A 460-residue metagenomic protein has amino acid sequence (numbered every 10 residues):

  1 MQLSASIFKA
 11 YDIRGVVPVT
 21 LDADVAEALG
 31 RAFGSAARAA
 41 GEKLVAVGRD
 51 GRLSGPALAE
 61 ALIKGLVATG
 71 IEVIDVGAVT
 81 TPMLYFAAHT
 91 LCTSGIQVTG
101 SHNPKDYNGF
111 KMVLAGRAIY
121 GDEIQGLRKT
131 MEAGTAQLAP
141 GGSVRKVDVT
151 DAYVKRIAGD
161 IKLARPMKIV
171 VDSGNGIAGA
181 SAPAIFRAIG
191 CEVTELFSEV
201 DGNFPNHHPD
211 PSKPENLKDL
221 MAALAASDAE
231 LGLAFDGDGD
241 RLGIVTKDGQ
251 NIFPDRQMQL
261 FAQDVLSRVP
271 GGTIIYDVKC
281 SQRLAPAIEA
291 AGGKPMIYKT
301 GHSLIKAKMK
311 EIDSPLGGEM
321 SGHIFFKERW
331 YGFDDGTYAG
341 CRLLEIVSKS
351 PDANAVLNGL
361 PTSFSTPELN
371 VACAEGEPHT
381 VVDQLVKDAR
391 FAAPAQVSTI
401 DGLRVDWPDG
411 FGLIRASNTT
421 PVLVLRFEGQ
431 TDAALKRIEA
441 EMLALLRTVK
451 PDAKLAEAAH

Functional and structural regions predicted by a protein language model:
M1-K64, A68-T69, S143-M167: An N-terminal, well-structured beta->alpha segment
A39, L44-Y107, K155-R156, I185-V245: N-terminal small/polar loop signature for handling phosphorylated ligands or for N-terminal nucleophile
E42-D50, K168-V170, G272-V278, P315: Short glycine-rich phosphate-binding loop at a beta-alpha junction
V76, G126-K155, G159, K247-M320 (+1 more regions): Proline/glycine-rich low-complexity loops and linkers
T93-K105, L224-T246, N251, P295-I297 (+1 more regions): Glycine-rich phosphate-binding loop
D106-S227: Gly/Ser/Thr-enriched, mixed-charge loops and adjacent short helices that form phosphate/oxyanion-binding elements
V269-R426, T431-H460: Phosphate-binding and adjacent anionic-ligand microenvironments
